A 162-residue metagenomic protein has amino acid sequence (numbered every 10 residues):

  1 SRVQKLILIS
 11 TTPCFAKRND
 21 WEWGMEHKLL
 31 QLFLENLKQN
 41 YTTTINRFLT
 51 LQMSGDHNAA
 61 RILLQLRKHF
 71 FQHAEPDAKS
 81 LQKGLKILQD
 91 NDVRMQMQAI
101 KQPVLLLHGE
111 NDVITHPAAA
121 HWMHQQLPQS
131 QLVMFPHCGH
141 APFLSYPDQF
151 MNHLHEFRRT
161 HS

Functional and structural regions predicted by a protein language model:
R2-K38, S80: Flexible "cap/lid" loop of the alpha/beta hydrolase fold
I7-I9, L105-L107, V133: Hydrophobic/aromatic beta-strand patches that form the interior of the parallel beta-sheet core in alpha/beta enzyme
K38-N91, M95-Q96: Conserved alpha/beta-hydrolase catalytic His-Asp/Glu region
I100, L106-H108, D112: Short beta-strand/loop motif that positions the catalytic acidic residue of the alpha/beta-hydrolase fold
K101-Q102, Q129: Active-site acidic short loop of glycosyltransferases
V113-A119: Conserved alpha/beta-hydrolase "acid-adjacent" motif
H121-S130: Active-site-adjacent alpha-helix of alpha/beta-hydrolase-fold enzymes
Q129-S162: Catalytic active-site module of serine/aspartate enzymes centered on a nucleophile-bearing elbow/loop
